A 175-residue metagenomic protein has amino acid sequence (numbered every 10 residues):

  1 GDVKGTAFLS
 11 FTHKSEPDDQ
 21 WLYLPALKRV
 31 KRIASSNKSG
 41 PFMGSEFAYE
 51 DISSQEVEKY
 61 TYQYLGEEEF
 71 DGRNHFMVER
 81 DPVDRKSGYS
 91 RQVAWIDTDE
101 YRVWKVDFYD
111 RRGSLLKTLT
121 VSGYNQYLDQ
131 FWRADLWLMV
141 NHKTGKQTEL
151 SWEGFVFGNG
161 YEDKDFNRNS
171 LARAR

Functional and structural regions predicted by a protein language model:
G1-A26: N-terminal mature ectodomain segment of secretory-pathway/periplasmic proteins
G1-G5, G66, N141: Glycine-centered flexibility motif
L9, D19, R29-I33, K38-V57 (+1 more regions): Gly/Pro-enriched, hydrophobic low-complexity segments that function as extracytoplasmic propeptides/linkers
S36, Y64-E67: Short, surface-exposed recognition loops or helix-turn segments adjacent to catalytic cores
T61-L65, Y109: Active-site cradle of extracellular carbohydrate-active enzymes
A174-R175: Short, solvent-exposed mixed-charge patches
